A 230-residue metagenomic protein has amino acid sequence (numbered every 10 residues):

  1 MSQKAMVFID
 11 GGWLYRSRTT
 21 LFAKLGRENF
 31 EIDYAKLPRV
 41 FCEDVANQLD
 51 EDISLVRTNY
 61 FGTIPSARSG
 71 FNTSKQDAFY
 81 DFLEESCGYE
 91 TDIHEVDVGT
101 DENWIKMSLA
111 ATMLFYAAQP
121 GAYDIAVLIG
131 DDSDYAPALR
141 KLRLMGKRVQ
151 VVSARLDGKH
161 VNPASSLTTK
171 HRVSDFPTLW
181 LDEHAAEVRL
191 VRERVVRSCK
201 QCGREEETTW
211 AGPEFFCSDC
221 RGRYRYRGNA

Functional and structural regions predicted by a protein language model:
M1-N103, L144: Domain-level signal for Mg2+-assisted phosphodiester chemistry and nucleotide/NA-binding surfaces in nucleic-acid
D81-G228: Nuclease catalytic cores that cleave nucleic-acid phosphodiester bonds, predominantly acidic two-metal-ion
